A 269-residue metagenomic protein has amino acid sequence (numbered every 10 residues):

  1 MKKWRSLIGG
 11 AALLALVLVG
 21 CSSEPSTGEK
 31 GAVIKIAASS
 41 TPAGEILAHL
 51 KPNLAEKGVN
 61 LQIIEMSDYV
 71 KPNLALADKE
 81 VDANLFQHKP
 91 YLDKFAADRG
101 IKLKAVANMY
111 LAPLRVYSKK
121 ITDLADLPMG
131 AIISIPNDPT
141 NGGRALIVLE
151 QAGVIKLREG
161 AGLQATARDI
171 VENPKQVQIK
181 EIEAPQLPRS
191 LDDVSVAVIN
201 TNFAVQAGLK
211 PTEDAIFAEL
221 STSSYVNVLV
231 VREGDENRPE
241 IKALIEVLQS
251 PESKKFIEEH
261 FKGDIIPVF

Functional and structural regions predicted by a protein language model:
L16-G20: C-terminal motif of bacterial Sec signal peptides marking the signal peptidase cleavage site
S22-E24: Bacterial signal peptide processing site
E29-T41, V59-E65, I132-I133: Short, well-ordered beta-strand elements
I63-L74, G162-R189: Short helix-initiation/N-cap motifs at beta->coil->alpha
K94-V106, I121, D193, V198 (+1 more regions): Ligand-binding "clamshell"
V106-I155, K254: A conserved helix-loop-strand patch within extracytoplasmic ligand-binding domains of the periplasmic binding
P113-L124, V226-R238: A bilobed periplasmic-binding-protein/Venus flytrap-type ligand-binding module shared by bacterial periplasmic
G143-E150, L248-V268: Periplasmic-binding protein-like
